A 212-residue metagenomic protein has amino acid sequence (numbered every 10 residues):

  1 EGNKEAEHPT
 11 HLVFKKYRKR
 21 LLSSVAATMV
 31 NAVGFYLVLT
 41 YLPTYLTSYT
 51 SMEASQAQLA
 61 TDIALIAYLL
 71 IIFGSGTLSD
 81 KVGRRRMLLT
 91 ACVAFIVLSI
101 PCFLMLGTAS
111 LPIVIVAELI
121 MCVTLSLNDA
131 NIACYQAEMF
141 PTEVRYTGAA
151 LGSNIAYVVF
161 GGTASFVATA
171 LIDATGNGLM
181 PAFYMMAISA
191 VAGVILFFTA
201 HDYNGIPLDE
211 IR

Functional and structural regions predicted by a protein language model:
R18-Y68, G161-S165: Extracytoplasmic gate region of multi-pass secondary transporters
I72-R84: Helix-to-loop junctions at the C-terminal end of transmembrane segments in multipass secondary transporters
K81-V93: Cytoplasmic membrane-interface "Motif A"-like loop-to-helix N-cap segments of 12-TM Major Facilitator Superfamily
V93-T108: C-terminal ends and interior cores of transmembrane alpha-helices in multi-pass membrane transporters/permeases
L111-L127: Hydrophobic core of transmembrane alpha-helices in multi-pass small-molecule transporters, especially MFS/SLC-type
T142-A174: A late C-terminal transmembrane helix in Major Facilitator Superfamily
A168-A187: A membrane-interface helix-boundary motif in multi-pass transporters
A187-R212: Multi-pass alpha-helical transporter architecture, strongest for 12-TM Major Facilitator/SLC carriers used
